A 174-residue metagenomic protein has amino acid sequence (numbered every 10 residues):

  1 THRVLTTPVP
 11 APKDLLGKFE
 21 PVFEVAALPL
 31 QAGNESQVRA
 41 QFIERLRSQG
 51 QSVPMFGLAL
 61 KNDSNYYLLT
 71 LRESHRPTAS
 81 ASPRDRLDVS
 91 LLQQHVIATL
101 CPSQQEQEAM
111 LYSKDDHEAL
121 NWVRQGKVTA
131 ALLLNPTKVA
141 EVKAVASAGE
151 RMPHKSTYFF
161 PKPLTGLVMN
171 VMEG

Functional and structural regions predicted by a protein language model:
T1-G174: Surface-exposed, charge/polar-rich loops and edge strands
